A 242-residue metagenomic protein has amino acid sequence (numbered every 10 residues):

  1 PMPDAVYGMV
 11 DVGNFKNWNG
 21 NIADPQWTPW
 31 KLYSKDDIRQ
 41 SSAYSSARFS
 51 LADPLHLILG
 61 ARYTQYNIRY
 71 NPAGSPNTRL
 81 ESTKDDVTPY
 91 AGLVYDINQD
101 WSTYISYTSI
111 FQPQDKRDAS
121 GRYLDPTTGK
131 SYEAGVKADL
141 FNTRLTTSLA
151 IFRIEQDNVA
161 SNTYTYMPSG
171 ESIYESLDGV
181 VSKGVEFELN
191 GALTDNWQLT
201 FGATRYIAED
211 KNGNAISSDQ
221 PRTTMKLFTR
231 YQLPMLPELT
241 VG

Functional and structural regions predicted by a protein language model:
P1, L57-L59, T103-I105, L145-L149 (+3 more regions): Transmembrane beta-strands of outer-membrane beta-barrel proteins
P1-I97, Q114, D118-S120, G202: Signature of Gram-negative outer-membrane beta-barrel scaffolds
P1-M2, H56, T64-I68, D100 (+4 more regions): Structural signature of outer-membrane beta-barrel domains
Y33-R39, P76-D85, R122-T128, E175-V181 (+1 more regions): Replace "Gram-negative outer membrane beta-barrel proteins" with "bacterial and organellar outer membrane beta-barrel
I38-S46, D86-G92, G129-E133, V180-E188 (+2 more regions): Transmembrane beta-barrel architecture of outer-membrane proteins
R48-S50, P54, D86, V94-D96 (+4 more regions): Structural signature of outer-membrane beta-barrel channels/translocons
D53, E175-G242: Gram-negative outer-membrane beta-barrel transporters
D96, T103-S106, P126-A192, L199 (+1 more regions): Membrane-embedded beta-barrel scaffold of Gram-negative outer-membrane proteins
